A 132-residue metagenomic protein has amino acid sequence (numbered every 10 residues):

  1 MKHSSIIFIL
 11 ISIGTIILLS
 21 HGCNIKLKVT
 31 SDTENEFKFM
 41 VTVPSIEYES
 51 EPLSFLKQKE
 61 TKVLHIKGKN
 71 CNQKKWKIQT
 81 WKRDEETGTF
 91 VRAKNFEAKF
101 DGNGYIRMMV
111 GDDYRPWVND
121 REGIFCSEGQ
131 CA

Functional and structural regions predicted by a protein language model:
K2-A132: Intrinsically disordered, low-complexity segments enriched in small/polar residues
